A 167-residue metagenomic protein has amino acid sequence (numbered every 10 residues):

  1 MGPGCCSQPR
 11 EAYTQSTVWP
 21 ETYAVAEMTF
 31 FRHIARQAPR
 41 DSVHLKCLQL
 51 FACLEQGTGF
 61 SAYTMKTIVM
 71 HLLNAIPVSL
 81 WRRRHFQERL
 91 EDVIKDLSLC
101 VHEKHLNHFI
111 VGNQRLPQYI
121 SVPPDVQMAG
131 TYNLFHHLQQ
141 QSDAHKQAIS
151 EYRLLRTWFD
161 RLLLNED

Functional and structural regions predicted by a protein language model:
M1-D167: Non-catalytic helical "accessory" subdomain of NTase-fold nucleotidyltransferases
